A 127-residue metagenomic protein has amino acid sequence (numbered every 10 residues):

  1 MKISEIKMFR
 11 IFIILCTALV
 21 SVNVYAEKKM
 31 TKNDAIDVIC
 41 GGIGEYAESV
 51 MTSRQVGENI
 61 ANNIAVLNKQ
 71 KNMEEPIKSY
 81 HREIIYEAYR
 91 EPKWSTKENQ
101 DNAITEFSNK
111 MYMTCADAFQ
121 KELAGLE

Functional and structural regions predicted by a protein language model:
E5-L15: Sec-dependent signal peptide recognition, specifically the positively charged N-region followed immediately by
S21-N23: N-terminal signal peptide c-region/cleavage motif recognized by signal peptidases
A26-L67: N-terminal secretory signal peptides
E58-E127: Compact alpha-helical subdomains of small soluble proteins
